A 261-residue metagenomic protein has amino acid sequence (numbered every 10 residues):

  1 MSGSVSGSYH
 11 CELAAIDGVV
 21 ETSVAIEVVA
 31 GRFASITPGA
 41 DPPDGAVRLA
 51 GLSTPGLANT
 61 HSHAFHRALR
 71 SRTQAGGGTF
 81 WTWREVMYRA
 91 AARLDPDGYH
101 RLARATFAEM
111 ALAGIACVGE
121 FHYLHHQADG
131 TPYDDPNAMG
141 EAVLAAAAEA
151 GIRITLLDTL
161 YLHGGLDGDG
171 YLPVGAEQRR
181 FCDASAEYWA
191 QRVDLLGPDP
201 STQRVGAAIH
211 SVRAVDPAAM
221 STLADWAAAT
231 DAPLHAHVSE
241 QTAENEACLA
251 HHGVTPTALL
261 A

Functional and structural regions predicted by a protein language model:
M1-P42, L52-S53: N-terminal metal-binding scaffold of metallo-dependent hydrolase/deaminase domains
E12, I26, G31, H61 (+5 more regions): Divalent metal-coordination and catalytic microenvironments
D44-V47, G130: A short, polar/charged loop-to-alpha-helix boundary motif
A50-S53, R104, A227-A228: Short hydrophobic "helix-edge" motifs at membrane interfaces and signal-peptide entry regions
P55-R67, P233-T242: Histidine-centered catalytic micro-motifs
S62-A75, T155-L166: Short, solvent-exposed beta-strand-terminating loops
S71-R153, A186-P200: Alpha-helical scaffold segments that flank or form the walls of functional sites
D129-A261: Metal-coordinating catalytic core of metallo-dependent amide/deamination hydrolases
